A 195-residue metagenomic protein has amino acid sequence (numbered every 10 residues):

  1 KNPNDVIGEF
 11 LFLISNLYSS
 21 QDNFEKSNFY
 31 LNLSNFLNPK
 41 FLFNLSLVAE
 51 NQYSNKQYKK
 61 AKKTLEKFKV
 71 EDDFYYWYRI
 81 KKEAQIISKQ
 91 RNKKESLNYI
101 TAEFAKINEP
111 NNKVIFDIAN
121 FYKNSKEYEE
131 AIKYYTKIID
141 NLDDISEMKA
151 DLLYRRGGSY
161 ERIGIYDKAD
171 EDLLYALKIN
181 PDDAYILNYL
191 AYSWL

Functional and structural regions predicted by a protein language model:
Q21, N55, Q90-R91, S125 (+1 more regions): Structural motif corresponding to the intra-repeat A-B loop/turn of tetratricopeptide repeats
F24, Y58, K93-K94, Y128 (+1 more regions): TPR-repeat structural position
S27, A61, S96-L97, A131 (+1 more regions): Single-residue signature of alpha-solenoid repeat helices
L31, L65, I100-T101, Y128 (+2 more regions): Hydrophobic/aromatic packing residues within the alpha-helices of TPR/SEL1-like helical repeat arrays
P39, D73-F74, N108-E109, D143 (+2 more regions): Short coil turns that delineate tetratricopeptide repeat
N44, Y78-R79, V114, M148 (+2 more regions): TPR alpha-solenoid repeat register
